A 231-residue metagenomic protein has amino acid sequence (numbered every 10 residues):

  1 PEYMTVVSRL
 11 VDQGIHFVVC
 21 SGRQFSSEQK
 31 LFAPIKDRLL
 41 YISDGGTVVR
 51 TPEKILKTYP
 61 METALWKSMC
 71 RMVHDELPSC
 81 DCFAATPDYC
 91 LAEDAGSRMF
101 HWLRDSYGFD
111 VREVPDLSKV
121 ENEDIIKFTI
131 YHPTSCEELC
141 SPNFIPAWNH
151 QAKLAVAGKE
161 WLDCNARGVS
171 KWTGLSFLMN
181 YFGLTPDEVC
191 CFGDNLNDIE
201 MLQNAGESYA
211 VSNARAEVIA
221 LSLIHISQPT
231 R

Functional and structural regions predicted by a protein language model:
E2-F100: Active-site phosphate-binding/coordination module
M4, S8, I199-Q203, A216-I219: Alpha-helical segments flanking ligand/cofactor-binding loops in enzyme cores
L10, G45, F128, L175 (+2 more regions): Residue-level signal for inorganic ion chemistry
G14-V18, D37-L39, K127, D187-E188 (+1 more regions): Short active-site oxyanion
E28-F32, C140, F144, L202 (+1 more regions): Hydrophobic packing residues within well-ordered alpha-helices of enzyme cores
Y41, S208-A210, H225: Short, well-ordered beta-strand core segments
M72, P78-F192, D198-M201, N213: Conserved acidic, metal-coordinating active-site core of Asp-based, Mg2+-dependent phosphoryl-transfer enzymes
I224-T230: Conserved small/polar residues in nucleotide/adenosyl-binding loops
